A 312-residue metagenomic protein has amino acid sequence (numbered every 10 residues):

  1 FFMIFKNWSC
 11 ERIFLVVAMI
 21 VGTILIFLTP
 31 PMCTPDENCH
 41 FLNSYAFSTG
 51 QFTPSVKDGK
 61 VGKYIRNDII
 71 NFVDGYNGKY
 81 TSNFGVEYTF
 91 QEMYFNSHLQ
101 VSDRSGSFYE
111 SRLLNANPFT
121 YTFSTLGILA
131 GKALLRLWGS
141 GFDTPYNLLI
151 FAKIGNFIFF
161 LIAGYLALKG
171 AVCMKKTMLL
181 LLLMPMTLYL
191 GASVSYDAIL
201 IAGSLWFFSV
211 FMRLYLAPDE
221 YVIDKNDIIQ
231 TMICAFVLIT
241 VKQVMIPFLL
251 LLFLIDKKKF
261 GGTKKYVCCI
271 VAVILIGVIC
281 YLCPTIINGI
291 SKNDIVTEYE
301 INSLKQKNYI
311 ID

Functional and structural regions predicted by a protein language model:
F1-T23, K265-I274: Start-transfer (signal-anchor) and selected internal transmembrane alpha helices of multi-pass inner/ER membrane
S9-R12, L135-Y146, Y165-M186: Transmembrane-helix signature of polytopic, membrane-embedded enzymes that assemble or transfer cell-envelope glycans
S44-V56, L114, D219, D294-D312: Luminal/periplasmic active-site loops of membrane-embedded glycosylation enzymes
Q51-F151: Interfacial juxtamembrane loops and adjacent helix segments that form the catalytic/substrate-binding surfaces
L166, I201-D219, T231-A235: Specific aromatic-rich, kink-prone transmembrane helix
L188-Y189, D227-Q243, F248-L254: Membrane-interface alpha helices of multi-pass inner-membrane proteins
S193-L200: Short acidic/glycine- and proline-prone juxtamembrane loop motifs at membrane-interface regions of multi-pass membrane
M245, L250-D312: Membrane-lumen/periplasm interface segments of specific transmembrane helices in polyprenyl phosphate-linked
